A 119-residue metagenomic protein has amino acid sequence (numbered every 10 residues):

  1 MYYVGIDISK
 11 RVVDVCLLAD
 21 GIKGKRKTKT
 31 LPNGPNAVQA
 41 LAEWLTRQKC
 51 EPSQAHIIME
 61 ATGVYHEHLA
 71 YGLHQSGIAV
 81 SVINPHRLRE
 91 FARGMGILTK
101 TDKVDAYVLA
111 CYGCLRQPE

Functional and structural regions predicted by a protein language model:
M1-E119: Phosphate- and other anionic-substrate recognition elements at nucleic-acid/protein interfaces
